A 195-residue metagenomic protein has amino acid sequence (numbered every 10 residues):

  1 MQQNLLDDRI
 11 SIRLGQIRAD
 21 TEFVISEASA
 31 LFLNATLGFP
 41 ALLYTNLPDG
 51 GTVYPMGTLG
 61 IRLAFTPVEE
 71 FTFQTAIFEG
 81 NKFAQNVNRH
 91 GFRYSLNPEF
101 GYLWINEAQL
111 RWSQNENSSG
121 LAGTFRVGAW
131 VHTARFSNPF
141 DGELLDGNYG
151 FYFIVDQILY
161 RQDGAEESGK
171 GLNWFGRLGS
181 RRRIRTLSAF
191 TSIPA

Functional and structural regions predicted by a protein language model:
M1-K82, T186-F190: Outer membrane beta-barrel
M1-Q3, I61-F65, N106-L110, F153-Q157 (+1 more regions): Residues on the lipid-exposed face of transmembrane beta-strands in outer-membrane beta-barrel proteins
L6-R9, E70, S113-T124, Y160-L172: Short loop/turn motifs that connect adjacent beta-strands in outer-membrane beta-barrel proteins
D7, D20-V24, N81-Q85, Q114-E116 (+3 more regions): Gram-negative outer-membrane beta-barrel proteins
I12-R18, F73-E79, G123-T133, L172-S180 (+1 more regions): Transmembrane beta-barrel strands of outer-membrane/channel proteins
N46-D49, R89-N97, F140-G142, S180-I184: Extracellular loop and loop/strand-boundary signature of outer-membrane beta-barrel proteins
P55-L59, F100-W104, G147-F153, S188-S192: Residues that define the transmembrane beta-barrel architecture of outer-membrane proteins
V68-F136: Loop-centered beta-sheet repeat module
